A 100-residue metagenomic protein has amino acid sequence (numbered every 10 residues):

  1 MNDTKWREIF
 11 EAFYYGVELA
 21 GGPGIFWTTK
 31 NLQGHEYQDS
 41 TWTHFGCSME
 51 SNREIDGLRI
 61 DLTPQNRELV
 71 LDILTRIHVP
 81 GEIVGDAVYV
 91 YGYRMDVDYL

Functional and structural regions predicted by a protein language model:
M1-A87, Y93-L100: Structured alpha/beta or helical-core interaction and ligand-binding surfaces enriched in interleaved
